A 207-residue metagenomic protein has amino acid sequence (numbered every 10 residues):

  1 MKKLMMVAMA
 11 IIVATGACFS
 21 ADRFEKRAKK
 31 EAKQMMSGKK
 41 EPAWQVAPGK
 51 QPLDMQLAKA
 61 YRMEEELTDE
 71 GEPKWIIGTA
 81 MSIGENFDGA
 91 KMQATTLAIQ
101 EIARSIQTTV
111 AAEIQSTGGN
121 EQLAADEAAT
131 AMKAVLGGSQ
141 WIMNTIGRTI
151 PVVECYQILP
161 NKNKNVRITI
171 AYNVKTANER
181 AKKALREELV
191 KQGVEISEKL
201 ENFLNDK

Functional and structural regions predicted by a protein language model:
K2-A8: Sec-dependent signal peptide recognition, specifically the positively charged N-region followed immediately by
A10-C18: Hydrophobic h-region of N-terminal signal peptides that target proteins for export in Gram-negative bacteria
F19-K207: Domain-level marker for long, solvent-exposed, non-transmembrane regions
